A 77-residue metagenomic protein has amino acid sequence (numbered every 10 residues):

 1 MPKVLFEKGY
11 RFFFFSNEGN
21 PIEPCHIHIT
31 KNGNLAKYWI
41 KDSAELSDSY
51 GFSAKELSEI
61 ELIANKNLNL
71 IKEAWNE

Functional and structural regions predicted by a protein language model:
M1-F12: Negatively charged, low-complexity tracts enriched in Asp/Glu with abundant Ser/Thr
P2-K3, N20, E61: Generic secretory/membrane-interface signal
L5-E7, G33-N34, L70: Alpha-helical structural elements
F15-A54: A short, structured beta-strand/loop element
G51-E77: C-terminal structural segments of small proteins and small subunits
